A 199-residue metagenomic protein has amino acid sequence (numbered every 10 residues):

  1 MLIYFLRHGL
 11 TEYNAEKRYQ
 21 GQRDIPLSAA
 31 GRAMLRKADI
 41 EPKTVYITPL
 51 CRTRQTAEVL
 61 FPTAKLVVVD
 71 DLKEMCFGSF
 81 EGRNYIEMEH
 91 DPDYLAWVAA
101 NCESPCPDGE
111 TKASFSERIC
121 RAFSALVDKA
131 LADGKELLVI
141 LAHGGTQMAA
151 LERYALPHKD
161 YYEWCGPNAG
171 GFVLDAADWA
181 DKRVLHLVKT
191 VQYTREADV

Functional and structural regions predicted by a protein language model:
L2-A64: Active-site-proximal alpha-helix that buttresses catalytic centers in soluble enzyme cores
I3, K43, G134-G144: Generic beta-sheet signal
E12, T53-R54, E74-M75, E136 (+1 more regions): Short, active-site-adjacent cap segments at secondary-structure transitions
E41-D71, A96, E152, D175-V199: Conserved histidine-centered catalytic loops in small-molecule metabolism enzymes
I47-T48, E117, L141-A142: Short beta-strand scaffold positions
L60-R118: Phosphate-handling substructures
G144-M148, A177-D178: GST superfamily/GST-like fold recognition
P157-V184: Domain-level recognition of soluble alpha/beta enzyme cores, biased toward histidine phosphatases/phosphomutases
